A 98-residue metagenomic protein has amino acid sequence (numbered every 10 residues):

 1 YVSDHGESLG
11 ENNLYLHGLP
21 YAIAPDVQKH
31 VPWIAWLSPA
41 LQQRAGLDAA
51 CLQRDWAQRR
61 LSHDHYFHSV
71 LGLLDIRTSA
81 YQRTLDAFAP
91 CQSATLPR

Functional and structural regions predicted by a protein language model:
Y1-R98: Catalytic domains that recognize anionic headgroups
